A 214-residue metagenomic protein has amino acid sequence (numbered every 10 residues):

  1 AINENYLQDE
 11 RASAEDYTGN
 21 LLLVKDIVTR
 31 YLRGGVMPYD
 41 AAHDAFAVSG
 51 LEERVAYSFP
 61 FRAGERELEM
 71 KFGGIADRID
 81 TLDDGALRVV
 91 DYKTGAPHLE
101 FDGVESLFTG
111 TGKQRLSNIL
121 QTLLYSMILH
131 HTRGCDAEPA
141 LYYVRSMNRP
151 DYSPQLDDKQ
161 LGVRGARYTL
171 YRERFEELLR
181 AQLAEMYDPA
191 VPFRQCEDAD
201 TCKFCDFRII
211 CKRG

Functional and structural regions predicted by a protein language model:
A1-I2, N20, V24-V28, L68-F72 (+5 more regions): Secondary-structure capping and boundary motifs in well-ordered enzyme cores
A1-P60: A non-catalytic, helix-rich entry segment at domain boundaries
E4-E15, T94-L107, R145-V163: Short acidic (Asp/Glu) and glycine-rich catalytic loops that position anionic groups and cofactors
Y6, Q114-I119, L124-G214: Metal-dependent nuclease catalytic regions and adjoining charged, substrate-binding loops involved in nucleic-acid end
D40-A42, M70, C196: A general structural signal for stabilizing positions within well-ordered secondary structure
D44-A47, G85, C135-A137: Residue-level signal for beta-strand positions within conserved beta-sheet cores that form or flank
G50-T132: Non-catalytic protein-protein interaction segments used by genome-maintenance enzymes to assemble and couple activities
